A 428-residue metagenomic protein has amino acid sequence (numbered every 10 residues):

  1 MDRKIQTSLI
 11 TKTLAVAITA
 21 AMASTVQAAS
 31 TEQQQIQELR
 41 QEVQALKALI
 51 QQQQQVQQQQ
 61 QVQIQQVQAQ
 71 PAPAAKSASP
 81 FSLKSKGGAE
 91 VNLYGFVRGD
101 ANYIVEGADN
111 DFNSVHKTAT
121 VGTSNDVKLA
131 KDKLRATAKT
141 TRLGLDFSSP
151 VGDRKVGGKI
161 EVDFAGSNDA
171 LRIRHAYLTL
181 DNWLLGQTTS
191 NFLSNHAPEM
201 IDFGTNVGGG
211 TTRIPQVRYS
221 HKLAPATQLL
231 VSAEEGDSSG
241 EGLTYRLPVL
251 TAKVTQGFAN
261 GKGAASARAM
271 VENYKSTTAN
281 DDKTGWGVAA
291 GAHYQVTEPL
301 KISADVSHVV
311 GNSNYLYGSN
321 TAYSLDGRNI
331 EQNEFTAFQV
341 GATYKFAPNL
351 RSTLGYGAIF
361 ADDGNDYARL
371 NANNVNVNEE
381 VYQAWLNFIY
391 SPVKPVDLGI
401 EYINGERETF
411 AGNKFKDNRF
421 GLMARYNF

Functional and structural regions predicted by a protein language model:
M1-A29: Gram-negative bacterial Sec-dependent N-terminal signal peptides
I18-A20, S24-G107: N-terminal periplasmic/intermembrane-space "pro-region" immediately following the signal or transit peptide
A74, K86, L134-A138, D169-I173 (+6 more regions): Transmembrane beta-barrel outer-membrane domains
P80-S238, T244-L247, T251-A259, H293-V296 (+1 more regions): Outer membrane beta-barrel
G95, G158-I160, W183-Q187, L229-V231 (+9 more regions): Membrane-embedded beta-strand positions of outer-membrane beta-barrel proteins
I104, P150, D163-S167, S190-G204 (+7 more regions): Sequence/structural signature of outer-membrane beta-barrel proteins
L247, A252-Y382: Detector for outer-membrane/organellar transmembrane beta-barrel domains, recognizing the amphipathic beta-strand
Y390-V396, Y402, F415-F428: Outer-membrane beta-barrel "beta-signal"
